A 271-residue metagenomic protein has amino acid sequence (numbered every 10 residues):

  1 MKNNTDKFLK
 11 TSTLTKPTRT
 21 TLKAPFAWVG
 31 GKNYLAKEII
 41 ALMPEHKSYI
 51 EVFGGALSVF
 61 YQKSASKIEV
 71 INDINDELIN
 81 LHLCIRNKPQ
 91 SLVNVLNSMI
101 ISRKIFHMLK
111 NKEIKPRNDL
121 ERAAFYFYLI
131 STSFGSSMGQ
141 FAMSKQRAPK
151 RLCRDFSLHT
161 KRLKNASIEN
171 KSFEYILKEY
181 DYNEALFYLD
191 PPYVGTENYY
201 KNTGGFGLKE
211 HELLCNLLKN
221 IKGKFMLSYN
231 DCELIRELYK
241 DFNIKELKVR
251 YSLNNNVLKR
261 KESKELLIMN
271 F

Functional and structural regions predicted by a protein language model:
K2-Y34, L42, L57, R86-Y200 (+3 more regions): SAM-dependent nucleic-acid methyltransferase catalytic core
N3-N4, G207-F271: Long, positively charged, glycine-interspersed low-complexity recognition regions
E45-K104: Conserved S-adenosyl-L-methionine
E45-S48, K67-I68, L163-S167, K219-F225: Short active-site oxyanion
Y49, A185-L189, F225: Generic beta-sheet signal
E69-I71, I168, I244-E246: Conserved beta-strand scaffold positions in the cores of enzyme catalytic domains, especially in NTP/NDP-utilizing
D73, S172, K248: Residues at the C-termini of beta-strands that transition into short coil/loop
